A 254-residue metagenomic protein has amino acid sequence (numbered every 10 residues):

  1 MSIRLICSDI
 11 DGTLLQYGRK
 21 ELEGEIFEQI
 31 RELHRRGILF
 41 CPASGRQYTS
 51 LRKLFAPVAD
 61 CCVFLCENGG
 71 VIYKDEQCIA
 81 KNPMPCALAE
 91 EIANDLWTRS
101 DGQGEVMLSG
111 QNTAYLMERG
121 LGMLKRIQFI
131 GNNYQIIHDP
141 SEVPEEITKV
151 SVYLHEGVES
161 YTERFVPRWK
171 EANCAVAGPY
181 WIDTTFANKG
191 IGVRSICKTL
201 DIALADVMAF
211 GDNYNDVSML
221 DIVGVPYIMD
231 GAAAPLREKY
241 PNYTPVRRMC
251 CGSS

Functional and structural regions predicted by a protein language model:
M1-S8, E25, R31, R35 (+1 more regions): Non-catalytic pre-domain segments flanking phosphatase-related domains
I3, C61, I147-T148, V223 (+1 more regions): Short, well-ordered alpha-helix to beta-strand connector turns
R4-R19, L220: Asp-based phosphoryl-transfer active-site loop
E21-G122: Active-site phosphate-binding/coordination module
C41, L65, M208-F210, Y227 (+1 more regions): Hydrophobic/aromatic beta-strand patches that form the interior of the parallel beta-sheet core in alpha/beta enzyme
L51-F55, T162, L236: Hydrophobic packing residues within well-ordered alpha-helices of enzyme cores
D95, R99-F210, Y214-I222, G231: Conserved acidic, metal-coordinating active-site core of Asp-based, Mg2+-dependent phosphoryl-transfer enzymes
I222, P226-S254: Asp-based, Mg2+/Mn2+-dependent phosphohydrolase catalytic module
